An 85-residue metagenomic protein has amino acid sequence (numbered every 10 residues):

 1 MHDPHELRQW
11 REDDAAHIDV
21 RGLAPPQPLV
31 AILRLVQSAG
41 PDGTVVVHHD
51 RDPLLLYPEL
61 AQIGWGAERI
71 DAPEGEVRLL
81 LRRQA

Functional and structural regions predicted by a protein language model:
M1-S38: An N-terminal amphipathic alpha-helical segment
Q9, S38, P58, I70-A72: Sterically constrained small-residue positions within well-ordered secondary structures of folded domains
A15, T44, E76-R78: A generic structural signal for beta-strand entry/edge sites
D19, T44-V47: Short catalytic-loop micro-motif centered on adjacent basic/acidic residues
L35, A39, V46-H49: An acidic-aromatic pocket/loop used at catalytic or ligand-binding sites
V46-G66: Short, structured protein-protein interaction patches enriched in aromatics and acidic/basic residues, typified by
G64-A85: C-terminal edge-of-domain segments
